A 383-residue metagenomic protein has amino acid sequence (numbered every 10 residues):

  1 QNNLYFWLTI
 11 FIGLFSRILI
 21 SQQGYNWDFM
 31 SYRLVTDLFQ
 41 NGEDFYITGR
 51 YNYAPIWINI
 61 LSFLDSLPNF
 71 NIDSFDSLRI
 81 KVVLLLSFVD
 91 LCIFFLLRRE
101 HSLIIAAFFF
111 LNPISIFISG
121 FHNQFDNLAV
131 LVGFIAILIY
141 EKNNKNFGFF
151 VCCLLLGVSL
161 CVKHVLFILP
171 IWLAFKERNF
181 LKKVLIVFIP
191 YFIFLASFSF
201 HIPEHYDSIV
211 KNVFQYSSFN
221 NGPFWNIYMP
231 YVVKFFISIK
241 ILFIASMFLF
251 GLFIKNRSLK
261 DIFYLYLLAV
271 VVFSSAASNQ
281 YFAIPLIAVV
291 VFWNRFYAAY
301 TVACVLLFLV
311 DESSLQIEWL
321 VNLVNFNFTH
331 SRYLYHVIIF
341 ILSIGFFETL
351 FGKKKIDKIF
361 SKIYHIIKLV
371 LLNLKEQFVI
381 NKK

Functional and structural regions predicted by a protein language model:
Q1-S218, F236-K383: Multi-pass membrane glycosyltransferase architecture that uses lipid-linked
S62, W225-M229: A cyclin-like helical interaction fold
S218-N226: TM-loop-TM module centered on a large, flexible mid-protein loop between adjacent transmembrane helices in multi-pass
